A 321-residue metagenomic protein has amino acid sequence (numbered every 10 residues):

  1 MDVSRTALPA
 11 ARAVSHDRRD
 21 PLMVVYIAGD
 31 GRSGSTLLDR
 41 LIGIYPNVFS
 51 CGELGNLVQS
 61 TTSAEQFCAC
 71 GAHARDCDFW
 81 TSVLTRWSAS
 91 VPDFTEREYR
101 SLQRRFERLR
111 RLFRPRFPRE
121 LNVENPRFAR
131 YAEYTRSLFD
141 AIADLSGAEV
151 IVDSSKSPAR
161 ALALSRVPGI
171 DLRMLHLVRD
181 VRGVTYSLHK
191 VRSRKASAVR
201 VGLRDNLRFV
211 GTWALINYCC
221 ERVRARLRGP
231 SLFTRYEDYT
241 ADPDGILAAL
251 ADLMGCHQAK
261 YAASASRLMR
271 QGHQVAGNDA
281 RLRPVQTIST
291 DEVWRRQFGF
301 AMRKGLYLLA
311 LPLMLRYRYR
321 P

Functional and structural regions predicted by a protein language model:
M1-Y26, R110-R130, H189-R192, A196-A198 (+3 more regions): PAPS-dependent sulfotransferases, especially Golgi type II membrane carbohydrate sulfotransferases
V25, F49, R173-H176, L232-T234: Hydrophobic/aromatic beta-strand patches that form the interior of the parallel beta-sheet core in alpha/beta enzyme
G29-D30: P-loop (Walker A) phosphate-binding loop of NTP-binding proteins
G34-N47, L164-G169, F233-Q258, V285 (+1 more regions): PAPS/PAP-binding and catalytic site of the sulfotransferase fold
L54-I151, K195: PAPS-dependent sulfation machinery
V150-D153, F233-R235: Short catalytic-loop micro-motif centered on adjacent basic/acidic residues
D153-K156, L164-K190: Conserved phosphate-donor/acceptor-positioning beta-strand/loop module used by diverse small-molecule
L175-H176, V184-A214: A glycine- and Lys/Arg-enriched "phosphate-lid" helix/loop adjacent to the NTP-binding pocket of small-molecule kinases
